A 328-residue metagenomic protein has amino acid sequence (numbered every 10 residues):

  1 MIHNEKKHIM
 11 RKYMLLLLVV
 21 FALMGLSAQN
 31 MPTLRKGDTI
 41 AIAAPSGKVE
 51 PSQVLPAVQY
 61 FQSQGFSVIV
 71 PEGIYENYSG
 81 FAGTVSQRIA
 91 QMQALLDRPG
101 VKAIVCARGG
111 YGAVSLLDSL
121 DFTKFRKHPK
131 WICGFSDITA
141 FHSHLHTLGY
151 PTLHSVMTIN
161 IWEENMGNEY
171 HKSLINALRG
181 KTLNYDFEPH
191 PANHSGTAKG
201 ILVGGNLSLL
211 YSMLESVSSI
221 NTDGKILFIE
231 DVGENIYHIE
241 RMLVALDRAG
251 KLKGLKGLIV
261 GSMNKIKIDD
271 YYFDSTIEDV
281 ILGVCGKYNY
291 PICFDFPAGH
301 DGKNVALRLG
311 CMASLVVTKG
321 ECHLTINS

Functional and structural regions predicted by a protein language model:
M1-N30: Bacterial Sec-dependent N-terminal signal peptides
A28-G100: ATP/NTP phosphate-donor binding region
G100, R126-W131, Y150, L255-K256 (+1 more regions): A short helix->loop->beta-strand "cap" motif at the edges of active sites that frequently abuts
G110-K127: Short Gly/Thr/Asp-enriched flexible loops that form oxyanion-binding sites at enzyme active sites
F122-L145, P151-M157: Short, acidic/small-residue loops that bind anionic groups at enzyme active sites
P151-E215: Conserved anion/nucleotide-ligand pocket segment
N221-I277: Internal helical hairpin/lid segments
K265-S328: ATP/nucleoside-binding phosphotransfer catalytic cores, i.e., glycine-rich phosphate-binding loops
